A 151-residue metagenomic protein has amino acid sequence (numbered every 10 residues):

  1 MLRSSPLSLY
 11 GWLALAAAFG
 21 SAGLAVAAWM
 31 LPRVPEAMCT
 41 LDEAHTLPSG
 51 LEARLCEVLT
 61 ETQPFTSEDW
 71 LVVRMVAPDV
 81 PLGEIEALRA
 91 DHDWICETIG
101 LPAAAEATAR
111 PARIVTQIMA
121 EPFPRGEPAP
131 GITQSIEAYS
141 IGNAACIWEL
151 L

Functional and structural regions predicted by a protein language model:
M1-L7: N-terminal secretory signal peptides that target proteins for export/translocation
L2, A25-E68, D79-V80, L150: N-proximal, solvent-exposed amphipathic alpha-helical segments enriched in charged/polar residues
G11-A28: Hydrophobic membrane-insertion alpha-helices, especially the h-region of bacterial N-terminal signal peptides
L24-V26, D79-I85, G131-T133: Short, intrinsically disordered, charge-biased short linear motifs at domain edges
A28-R33, L47-P48, I85-D91, S135-Y139: Secretory-pathway extracellular proteins and peptide precursors enriched for disulfide-bonded cysteines
E36, A53, D93-C96, N143: Mature extracytoplasmic/luminal segments of secretory-pathway proteins
S67-V115: Mature extracytoplasmic domains of secretory-pathway proteins
A109-L151: Polar/charged, Gly/Pro-rich intrinsically disordered segments
